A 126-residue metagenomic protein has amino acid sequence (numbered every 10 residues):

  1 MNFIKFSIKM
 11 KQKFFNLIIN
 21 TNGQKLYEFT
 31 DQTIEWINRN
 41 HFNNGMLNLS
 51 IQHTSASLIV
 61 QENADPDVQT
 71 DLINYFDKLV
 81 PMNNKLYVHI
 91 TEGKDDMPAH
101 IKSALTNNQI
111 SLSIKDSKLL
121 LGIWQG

Functional and structural regions predicted by a protein language model:
N2-G126: Active-site histidine-anchored catalytic micro-motif
